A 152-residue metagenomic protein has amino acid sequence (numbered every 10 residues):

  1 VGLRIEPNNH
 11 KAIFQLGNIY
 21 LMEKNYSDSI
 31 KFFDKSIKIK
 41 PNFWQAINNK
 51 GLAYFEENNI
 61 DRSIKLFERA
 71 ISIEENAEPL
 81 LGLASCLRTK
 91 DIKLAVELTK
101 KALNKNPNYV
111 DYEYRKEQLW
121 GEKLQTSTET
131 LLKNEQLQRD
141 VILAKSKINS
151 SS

Functional and structural regions predicted by a protein language model:
V1, M22-K35, E56-R69, D91-L98: Structural signature of tandem alpha-helical TPR/SEL1-like repeats, specifically the intra-repeat loop/turn
H10-K11, Y26, W44-Q45, I60 (+2 more regions): Helix-start (N-cap) detector for alpha-helical repeat units in TPR-like alpha-solenoids, especially tetratricopeptide
Q15, N49, G82-L83, Q118: Canonical tetratricopeptide repeat
I19, A53, C86, L119-E122: TPR/TPR-like alpha-solenoid repeats
E68-A77, L81-D111, K133-L137: TPR/TPR-like (Sel1-like) alpha-helical repeat modules
N104-S152: Terminal, low-structured helical/coil segments at or just beyond the last alpha-helical repeat
